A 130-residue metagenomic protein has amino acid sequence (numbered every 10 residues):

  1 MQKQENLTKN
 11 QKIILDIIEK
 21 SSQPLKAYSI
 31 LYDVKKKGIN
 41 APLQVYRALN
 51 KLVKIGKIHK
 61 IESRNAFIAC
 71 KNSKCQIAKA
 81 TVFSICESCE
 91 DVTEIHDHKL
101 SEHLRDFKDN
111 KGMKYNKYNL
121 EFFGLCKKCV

Functional and structural regions predicted by a protein language model:
M1-D16: Short alpha-helical segments that sit at the start of domains
I13-S21, D33, I55: Short amphipathic alpha-helical elements of helix-turn-helix/winged-helix folds
P24-V34: Short acidic, hydrophobic short linear motifs in intrinsically disordered regions
K36-N40: Short, basic interhelical loop/turn and adjoining N-cap of the next helix at nucleic-acid- or acidic-partner-contacting
L43: Key DNA-contact positions within bacterial/archaeal DNA-binding proteins
Y46-N50: Short, hydrophobic-biased segments on the C-terminal half of alpha helices that form "recognition helices"
V53-I61: A short, conserved structural fragment
K60, R64, A69-V130: Non-DNA-binding regulatory cores of transcription-related proteins, predominantly C-terminal effector-binding
